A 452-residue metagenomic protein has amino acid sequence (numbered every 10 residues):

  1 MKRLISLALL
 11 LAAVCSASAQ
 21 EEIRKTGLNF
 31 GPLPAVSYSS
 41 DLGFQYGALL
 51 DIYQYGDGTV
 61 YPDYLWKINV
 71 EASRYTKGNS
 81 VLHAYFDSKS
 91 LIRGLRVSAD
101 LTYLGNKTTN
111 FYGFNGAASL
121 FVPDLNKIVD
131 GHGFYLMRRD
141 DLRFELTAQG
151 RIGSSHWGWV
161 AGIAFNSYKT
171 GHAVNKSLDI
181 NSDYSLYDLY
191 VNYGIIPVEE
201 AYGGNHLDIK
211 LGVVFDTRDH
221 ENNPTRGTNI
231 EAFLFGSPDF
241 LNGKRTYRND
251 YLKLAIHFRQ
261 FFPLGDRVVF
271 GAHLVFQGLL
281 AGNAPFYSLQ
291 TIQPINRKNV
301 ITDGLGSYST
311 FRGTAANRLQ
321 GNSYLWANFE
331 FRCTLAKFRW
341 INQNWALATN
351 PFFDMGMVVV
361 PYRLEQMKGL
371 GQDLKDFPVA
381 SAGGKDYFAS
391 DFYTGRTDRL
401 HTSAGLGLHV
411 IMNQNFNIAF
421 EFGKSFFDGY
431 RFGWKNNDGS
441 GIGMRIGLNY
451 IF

Functional and structural regions predicted by a protein language model:
Q20-L28, G56-L65, L91-V97, G153-W159 (+8 more regions): Short loop/turn motifs that connect adjacent beta-strands in outer-membrane beta-barrel proteins
Q20-S98, I180-S182, L186-T225, R339 (+1 more regions): Outer-membrane beta-barrel initiation region
L28-F30, L42-Y46, L50, Y64-W66 (+10 more regions): Residues that define the transmembrane beta-barrel architecture of outer-membrane proteins
V36-Y38, A48-I52, I68-R74, A84-F86 (+12 more regions): Transmembrane beta-barrel strands of outer-membrane/channel proteins
T59, A72-F144, A272-L305, R431 (+1 more regions): Outer-membrane beta-barrel translocator/channel fold
D100-T102, T109-G265, V269: Transmembrane beta-strand segments of outer-membrane beta-barrel domains in Gram-negative and organellar OMPs
N222-Q343, V359-P361, Q366-K368, D373-A382 (+2 more regions): C-terminal outer-membrane beta-barrel translocator/porin domains of Gram-negative envelope proteins and their
V410, D438-F452: Outer-membrane beta-barrel "beta-signal"
